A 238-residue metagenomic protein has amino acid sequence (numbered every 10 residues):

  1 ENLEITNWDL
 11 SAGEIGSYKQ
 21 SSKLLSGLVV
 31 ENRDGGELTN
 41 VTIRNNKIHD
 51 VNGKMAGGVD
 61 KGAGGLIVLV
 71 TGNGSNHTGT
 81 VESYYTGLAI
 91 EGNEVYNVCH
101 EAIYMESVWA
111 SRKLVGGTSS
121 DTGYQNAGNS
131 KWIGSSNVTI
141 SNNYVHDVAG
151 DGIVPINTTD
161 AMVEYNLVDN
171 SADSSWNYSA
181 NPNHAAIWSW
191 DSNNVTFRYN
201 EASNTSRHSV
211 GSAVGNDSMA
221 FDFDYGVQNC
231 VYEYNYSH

Functional and structural regions predicted by a protein language model:
E1, N7-T39, G58-D60, G64-N76 (+1 more regions): Extracellular beta-strand-rich solenoid/capping regions of secreted or surface-exposed proteins that bind or remodel
E1-D9, E37-N52, H77-E101, R112-D151 (+4 more regions): Right-handed parallel beta-helix
G16-S17, G57-D60, M105, N177-A180 (+1 more regions): Outer-membrane beta-barrel translocator domains and adjoining extracellular loop/strand segments of Gram-negative
K19-Q20, W109-S111, P182: Flexible, surface-exposed loop regions and adjacent strand-edge segments of Gram-negative outer-membrane beta-barrel
S26-V29, G64-L69, E106, Y165 (+2 more regions): Ordered hydrophobic segments in well-structured contexts
V68-G74, S107-V115: Active-site mouth of glycoside hydrolases
